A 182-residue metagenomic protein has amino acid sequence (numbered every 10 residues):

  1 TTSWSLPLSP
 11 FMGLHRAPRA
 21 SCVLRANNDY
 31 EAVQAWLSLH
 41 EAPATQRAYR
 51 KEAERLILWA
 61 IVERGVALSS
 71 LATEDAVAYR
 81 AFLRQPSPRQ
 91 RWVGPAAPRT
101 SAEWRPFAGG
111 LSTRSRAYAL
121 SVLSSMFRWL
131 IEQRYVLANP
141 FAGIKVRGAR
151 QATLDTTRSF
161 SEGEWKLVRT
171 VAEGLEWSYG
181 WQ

Functional and structural regions predicted by a protein language model:
T1-Q182: Conserved catalytic core of the tyrosine transesterase superfamily
